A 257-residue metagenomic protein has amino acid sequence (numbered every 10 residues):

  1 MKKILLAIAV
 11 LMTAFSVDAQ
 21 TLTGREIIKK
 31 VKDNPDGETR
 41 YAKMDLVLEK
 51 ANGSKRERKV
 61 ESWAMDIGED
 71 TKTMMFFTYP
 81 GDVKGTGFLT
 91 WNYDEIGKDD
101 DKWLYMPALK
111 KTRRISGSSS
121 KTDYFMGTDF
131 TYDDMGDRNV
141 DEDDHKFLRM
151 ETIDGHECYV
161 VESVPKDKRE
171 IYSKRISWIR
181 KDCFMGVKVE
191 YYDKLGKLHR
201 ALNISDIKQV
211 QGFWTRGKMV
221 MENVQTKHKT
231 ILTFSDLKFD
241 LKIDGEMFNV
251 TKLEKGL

Functional and structural regions predicted by a protein language model:
I4-T13: Sec-dependent N-terminal signal peptides
F15-Q20: Sec/Tat signal peptide C-region and signal peptidase I cleavage site
L22-A108: N-terminal mature ectodomain segment of secretory-pathway/periplasmic proteins
R25, R56, M135-F147, G196-A201: A short, amphipathic edge element
S62-A64, K146-T152, S205-I207: Short amphipathic beta-strand and strand-loop transition segments with alternating hydrophobic
T78, L89, D101-Y105, K111-S116 (+2 more regions): Gly/Pro-enriched, hydrophobic low-complexity segments that function as extracytoplasmic propeptides/linkers
G256-L257: Short, solvent-exposed mixed-charge patches
